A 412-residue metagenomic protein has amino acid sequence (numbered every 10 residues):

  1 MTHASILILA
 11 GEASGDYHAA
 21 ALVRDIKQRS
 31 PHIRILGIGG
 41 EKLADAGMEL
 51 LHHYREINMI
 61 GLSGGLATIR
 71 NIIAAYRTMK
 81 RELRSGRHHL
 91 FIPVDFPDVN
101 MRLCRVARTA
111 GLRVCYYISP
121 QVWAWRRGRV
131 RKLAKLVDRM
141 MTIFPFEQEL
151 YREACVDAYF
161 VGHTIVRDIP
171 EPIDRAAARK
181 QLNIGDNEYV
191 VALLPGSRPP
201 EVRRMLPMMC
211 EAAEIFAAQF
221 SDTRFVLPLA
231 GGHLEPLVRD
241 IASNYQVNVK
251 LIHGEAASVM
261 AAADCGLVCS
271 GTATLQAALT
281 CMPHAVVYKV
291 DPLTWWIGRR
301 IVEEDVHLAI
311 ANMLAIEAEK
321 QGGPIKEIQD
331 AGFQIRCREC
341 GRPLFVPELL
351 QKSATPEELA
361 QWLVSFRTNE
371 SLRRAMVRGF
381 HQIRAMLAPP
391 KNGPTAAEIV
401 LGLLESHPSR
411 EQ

Functional and structural regions predicted by a protein language model:
M1-Q412: Nucleotide-activated sugar donor-binding and catalytic core shared by glycosyltransferases and related lipid-linked
